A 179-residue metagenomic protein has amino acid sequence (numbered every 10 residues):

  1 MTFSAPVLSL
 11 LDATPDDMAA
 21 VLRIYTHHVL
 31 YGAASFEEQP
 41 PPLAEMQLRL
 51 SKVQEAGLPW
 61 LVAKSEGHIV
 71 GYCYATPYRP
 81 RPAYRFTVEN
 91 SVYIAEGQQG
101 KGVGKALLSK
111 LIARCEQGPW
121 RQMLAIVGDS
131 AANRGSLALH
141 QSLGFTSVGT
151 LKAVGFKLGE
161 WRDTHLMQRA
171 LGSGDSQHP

Functional and structural regions predicted by a protein language model:
L8-V21: A short beta-loop-alpha structural element at the N-terminal edge of CoA-dependent acyl/N-acetyltransferase catalytic
D12, P40-G97, L108-S109, R114 (+1 more regions): Acetyl-CoA-dependent GNAT
L22, T26-L50: Conserved GNAT-fold acetyl-CoA-binding loop/helix
Y74, I126-G128, Q141-D163: Conserved catalytic-core motifs of GNAT/GCN5-like acyltransferases
V92-G97, K101, D129-A131: Active-site acidic-Proline motif in GNAT/NAT acetyltransferases
G100-C115, R134, A138-S142: Conserved acetyl-CoA-binding loop-helix of GNAT-fold acetyltransferases
C115-G128: Conserved GNAT acetyl-CoA-binding A-motif
G172-P179: Acidic/histidine-enriched, glycine/proline-rich intrinsically disordered or flexible terminal extensions
